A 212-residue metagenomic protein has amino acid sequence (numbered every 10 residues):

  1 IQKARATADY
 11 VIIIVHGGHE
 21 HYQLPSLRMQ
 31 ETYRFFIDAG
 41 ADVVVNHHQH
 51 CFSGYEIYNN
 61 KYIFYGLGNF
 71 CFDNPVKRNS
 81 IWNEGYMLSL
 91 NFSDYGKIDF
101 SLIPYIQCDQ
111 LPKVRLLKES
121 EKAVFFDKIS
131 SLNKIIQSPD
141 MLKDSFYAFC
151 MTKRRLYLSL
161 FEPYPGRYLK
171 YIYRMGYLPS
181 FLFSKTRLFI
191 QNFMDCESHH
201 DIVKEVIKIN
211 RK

Functional and structural regions predicted by a protein language model:
I1-Q2, R34: Amphipathic, non-transmembrane alpha-helical secondary structure
Q2-L24: Short acidic, glycine-rich surface-loop motifs adjacent to enzyme active sites
A4-D9, A39-A41, S93-Y95: A structural motif corresponding to the C-terminal end of an alpha-helix and its immediate exit/capping segment
I12, Y65, L90: Conserved, mostly hydrophobic/aromatic
H16-E20, H50, G68-F70, I103-Y105: Active-site beta-loop-alpha junctions enriched in small/polar residues
P25-R28, C196: Alpha-helix initiation/capping motif
L27-M87: Conserved beta-sheet core of the metallophosphoesterase superfamily
M87-K212: A short C-terminal boundary segment appended to hydrolase-like catalytic domains
